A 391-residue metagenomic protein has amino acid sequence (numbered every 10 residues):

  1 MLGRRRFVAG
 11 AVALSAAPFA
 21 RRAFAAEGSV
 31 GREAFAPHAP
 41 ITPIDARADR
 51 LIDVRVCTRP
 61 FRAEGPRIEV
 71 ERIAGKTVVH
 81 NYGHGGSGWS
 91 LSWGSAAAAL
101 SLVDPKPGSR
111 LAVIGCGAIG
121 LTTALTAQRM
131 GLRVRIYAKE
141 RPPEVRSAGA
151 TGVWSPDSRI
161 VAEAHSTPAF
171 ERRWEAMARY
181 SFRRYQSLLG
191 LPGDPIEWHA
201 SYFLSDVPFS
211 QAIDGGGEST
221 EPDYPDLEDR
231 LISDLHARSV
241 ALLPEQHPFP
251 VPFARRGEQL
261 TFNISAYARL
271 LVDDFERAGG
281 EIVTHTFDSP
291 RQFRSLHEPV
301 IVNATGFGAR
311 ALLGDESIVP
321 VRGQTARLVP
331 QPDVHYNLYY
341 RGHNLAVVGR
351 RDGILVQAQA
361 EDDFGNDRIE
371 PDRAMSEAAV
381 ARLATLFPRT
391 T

Functional and structural regions predicted by a protein language model:
M1-S15: N-terminal secretory signal peptides and thylakoid transit peptides that target proteins across membranes
G10-L14, R47, V54-G75, S147-G149 (+2 more regions): Flavin (FAD/FMN) cofactor-binding and adjacent substrate-gating region of FAD-dependent oxidoreductase domains
G28-A74, S87-A97, A118-M130, A138-S158 (+2 more regions): Active-site substrate-recognition segment that forms the wall of the catalytic cavity or substrate channel
S87-L91, R173-M177, R255-L270, E370-A374: Short beta-strand to alpha-helix junction loop
R141-M177, D234: Glycine-rich active-site loop/strand segments that organize a redox cofactor
R173-G193: N-terminal FAD cofactor-binding segment of flavoenzymes
E281-R294: A conserved short coil-to-beta-strand element within the FAD-binding core of flavoproteins
P299-T305: Short hydrophobic core segments
